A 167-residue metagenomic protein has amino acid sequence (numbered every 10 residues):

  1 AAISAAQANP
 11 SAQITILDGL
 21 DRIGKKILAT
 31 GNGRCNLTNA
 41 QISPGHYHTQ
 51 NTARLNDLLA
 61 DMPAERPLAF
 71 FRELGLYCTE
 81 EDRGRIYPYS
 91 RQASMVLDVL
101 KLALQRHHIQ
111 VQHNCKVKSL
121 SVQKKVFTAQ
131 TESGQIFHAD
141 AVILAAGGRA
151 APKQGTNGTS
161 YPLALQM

Functional and structural regions predicted by a protein language model:
A1, I23-K26: Short N-terminal binding/cap micro-motifs at the start of the first secondary-structure element
A1-I16: N-terminal Rossmann-like FAD-binding beta1-loop-alpha1 element of flavoenzymes
Q7-A8, R22, A29, S94-M95 (+1 more regions): Predominantly flavin-linked oxidoreductase catalytic cores and closely associated redox partners
S11-I14, C78, V142: Hydrophobic anchor at the start of a short beta-strand that flanks the dinucleotide cofactor-binding loop
G19: Short beta->alpha hinge that forms the Motif I/post-I loop of the SAM-binding pocket
N32-E80: Glycine-rich active-site loop/strand segments that organize a redox cofactor
R54-L58, I86-R91, A146-Q154: Flexible, glycine/proline-enriched loop segments at strand-loop-helix junctions that form or flank small-ligand binding
P63-R72, D82-H107: An accessory alpha-helical subdomain
